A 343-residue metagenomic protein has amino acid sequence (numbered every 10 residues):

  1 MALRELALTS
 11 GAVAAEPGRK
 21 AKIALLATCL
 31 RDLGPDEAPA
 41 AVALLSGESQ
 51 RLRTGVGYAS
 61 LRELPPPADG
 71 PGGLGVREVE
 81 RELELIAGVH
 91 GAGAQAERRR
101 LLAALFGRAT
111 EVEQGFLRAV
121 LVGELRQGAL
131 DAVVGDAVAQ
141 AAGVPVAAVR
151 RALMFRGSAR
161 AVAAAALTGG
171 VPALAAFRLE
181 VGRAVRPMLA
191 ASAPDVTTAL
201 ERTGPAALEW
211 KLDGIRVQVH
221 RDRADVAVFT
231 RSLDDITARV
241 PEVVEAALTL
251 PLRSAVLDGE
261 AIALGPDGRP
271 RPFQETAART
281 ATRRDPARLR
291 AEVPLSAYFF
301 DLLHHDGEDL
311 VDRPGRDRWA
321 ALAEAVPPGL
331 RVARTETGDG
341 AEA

Functional and structural regions predicted by a protein language model:
M1-T337: N-terminal nucleic-acid-engaging modules of covalent nucleotidyltransferase systems
G340-A343: Short, intrinsically disordered, charge-balanced linker/junction segments flanking boundaries in proteins
